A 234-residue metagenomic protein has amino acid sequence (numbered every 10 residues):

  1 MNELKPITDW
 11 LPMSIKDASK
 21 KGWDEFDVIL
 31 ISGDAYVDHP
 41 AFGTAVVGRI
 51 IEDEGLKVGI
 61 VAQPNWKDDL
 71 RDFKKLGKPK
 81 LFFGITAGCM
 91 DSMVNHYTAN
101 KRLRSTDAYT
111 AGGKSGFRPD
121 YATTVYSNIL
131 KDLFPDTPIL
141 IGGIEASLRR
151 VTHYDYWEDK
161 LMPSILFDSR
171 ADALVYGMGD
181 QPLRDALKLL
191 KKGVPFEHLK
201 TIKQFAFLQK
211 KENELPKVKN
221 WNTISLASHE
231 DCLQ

Functional and structural regions predicted by a protein language model:
M1-G22: Short N-terminal or domain-adjacent regulatory/targeting segments
M1-K5, E54-K57, A108-P119: Acidic/glycine-enriched edge-of-secondary-structure segments
G22-E25, L161: Active-site-adjacent bridging/hinge elements
D27-I29: Conserved beta-strand elements of the Class I
A35, G43, A62-Q234: Glycine-rich beta-alpha loop elements in corrinoid/cobalamin-binding modules across cobalamin-dependent enzymes
V46-V58: Short helix-loop-beta junction
